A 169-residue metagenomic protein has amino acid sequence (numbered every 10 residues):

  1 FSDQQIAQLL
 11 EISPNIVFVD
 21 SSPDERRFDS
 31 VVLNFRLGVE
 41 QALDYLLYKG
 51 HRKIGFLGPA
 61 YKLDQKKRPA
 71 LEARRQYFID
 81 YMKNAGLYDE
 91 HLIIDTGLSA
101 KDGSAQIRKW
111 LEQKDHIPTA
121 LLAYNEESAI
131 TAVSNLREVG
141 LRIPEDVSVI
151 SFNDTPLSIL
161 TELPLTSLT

Functional and structural regions predicted by a protein language model:
D3-T169: Bacterial carbohydrate/catabolite-sensing allosteric modules
